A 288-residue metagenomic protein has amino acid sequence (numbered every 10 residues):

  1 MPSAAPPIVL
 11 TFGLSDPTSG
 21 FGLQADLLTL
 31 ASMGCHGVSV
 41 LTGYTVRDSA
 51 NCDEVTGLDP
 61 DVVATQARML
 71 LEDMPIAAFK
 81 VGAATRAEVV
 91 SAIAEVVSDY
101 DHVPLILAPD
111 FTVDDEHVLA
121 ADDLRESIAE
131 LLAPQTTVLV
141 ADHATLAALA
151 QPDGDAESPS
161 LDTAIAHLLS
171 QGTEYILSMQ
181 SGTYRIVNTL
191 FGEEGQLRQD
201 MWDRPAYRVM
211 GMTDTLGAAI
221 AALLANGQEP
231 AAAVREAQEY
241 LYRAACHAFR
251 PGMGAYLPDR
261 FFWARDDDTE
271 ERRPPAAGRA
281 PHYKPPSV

Functional and structural regions predicted by a protein language model:
P2-T11, A25-D114, R265-D267, K284: Conserved N-terminal subdomain of the carbohydrate kinase-like
G13-T18, L197-G211: Short pre-catalytic strand/loop immediately N-terminal to key active-site residues, enriched for Gly-Thr
T29, A148, A206-P230: Short, small-residue alpha-helix embedded
G34-V38, Q196-R198, L223-Q238: Phosphate-handling active-site elements
E54-G57, A232-V288: Charged C-terminal helix
S98-H102, G195, A232: Nucleotide and nucleotide-moiety/phosphate-recognizing core
L119-L197: Conserved phosphate/ATP/ADP-binding segment of small-molecule kinases
